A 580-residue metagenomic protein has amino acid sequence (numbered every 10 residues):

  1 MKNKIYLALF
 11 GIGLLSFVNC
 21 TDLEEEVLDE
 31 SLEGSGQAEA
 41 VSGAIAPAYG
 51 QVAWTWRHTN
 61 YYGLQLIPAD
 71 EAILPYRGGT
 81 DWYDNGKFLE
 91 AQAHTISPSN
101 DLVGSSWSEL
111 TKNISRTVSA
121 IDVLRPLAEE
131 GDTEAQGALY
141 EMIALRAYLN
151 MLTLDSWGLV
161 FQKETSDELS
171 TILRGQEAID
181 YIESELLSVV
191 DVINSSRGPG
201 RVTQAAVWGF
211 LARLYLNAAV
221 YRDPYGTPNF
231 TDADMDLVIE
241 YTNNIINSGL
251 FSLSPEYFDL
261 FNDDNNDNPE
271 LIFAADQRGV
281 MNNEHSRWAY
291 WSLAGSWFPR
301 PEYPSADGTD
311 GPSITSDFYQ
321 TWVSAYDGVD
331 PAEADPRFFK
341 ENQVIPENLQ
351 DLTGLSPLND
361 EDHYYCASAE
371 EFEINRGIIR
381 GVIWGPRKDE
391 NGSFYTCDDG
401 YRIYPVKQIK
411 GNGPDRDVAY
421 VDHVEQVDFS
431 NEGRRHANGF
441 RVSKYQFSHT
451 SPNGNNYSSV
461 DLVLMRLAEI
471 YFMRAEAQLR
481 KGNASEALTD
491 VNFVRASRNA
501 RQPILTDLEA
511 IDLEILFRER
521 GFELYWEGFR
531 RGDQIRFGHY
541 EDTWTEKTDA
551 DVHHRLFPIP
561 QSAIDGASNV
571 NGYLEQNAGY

Functional and structural regions predicted by a protein language model:
M1-E30: Bacterial Sec-dependent N-terminal signal peptides
N19-D22, W82, L110-T111, Y181 (+9 more regions): Long, intrinsically disordered, low-complexity segments
C20-P68, Y573-Y580: Membrane-proximal, proline-rich intrinsically disordered regions
Q37-T55, G79-W157, E168-D180, S184-P199 (+1 more regions): Conserved, well-structured interaction surfaces
A128, L154-F161, R197, N217-G226 (+1 more regions): Short coil/turn linking the two alpha-helices of tandem helical-hairpin repeats
S324-M465: Flexible, polar/acidic helix-loop-strand segments at domain edges
